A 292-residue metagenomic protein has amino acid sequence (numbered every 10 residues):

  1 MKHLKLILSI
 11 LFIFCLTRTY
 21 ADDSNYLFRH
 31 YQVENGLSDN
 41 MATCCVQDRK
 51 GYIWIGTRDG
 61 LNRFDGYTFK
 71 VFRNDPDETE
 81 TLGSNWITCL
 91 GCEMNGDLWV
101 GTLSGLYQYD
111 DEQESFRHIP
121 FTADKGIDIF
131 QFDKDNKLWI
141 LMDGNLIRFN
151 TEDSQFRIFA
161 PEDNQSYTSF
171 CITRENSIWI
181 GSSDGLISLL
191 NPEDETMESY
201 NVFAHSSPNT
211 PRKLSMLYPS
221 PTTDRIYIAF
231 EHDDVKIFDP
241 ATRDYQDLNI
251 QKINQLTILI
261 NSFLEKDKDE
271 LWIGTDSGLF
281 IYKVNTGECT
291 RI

Functional and structural regions predicted by a protein language model:
M1-I292: Carboxylate-rich, polar loop motifs that coordinate divalent cations or form catalytic acidic clusters
